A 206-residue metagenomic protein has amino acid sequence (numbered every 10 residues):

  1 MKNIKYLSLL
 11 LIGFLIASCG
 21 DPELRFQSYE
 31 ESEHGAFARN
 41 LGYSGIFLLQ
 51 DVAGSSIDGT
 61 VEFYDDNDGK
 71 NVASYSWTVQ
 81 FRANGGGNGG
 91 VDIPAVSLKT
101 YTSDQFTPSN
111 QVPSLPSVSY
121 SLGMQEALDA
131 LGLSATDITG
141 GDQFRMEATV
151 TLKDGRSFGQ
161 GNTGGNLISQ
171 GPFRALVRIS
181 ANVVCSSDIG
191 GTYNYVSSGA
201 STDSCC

Functional and structural regions predicted by a protein language model:
M1-L7: Bacterial N-terminal signal peptides that target proteins for export
S8-L9, Q27: A ubiquitous, low-specificity "background" feature that marks scattered single residues across proteins without
L9, G155, S198: Residue-level marker of positions within ordered structural domains that often coincide with functionally constrained
L15-S18: C-terminal motif of bacterial Sec signal peptides marking the signal peptidase cleavage site
G20-E147, T151-Y195: Acidic/polar, low-complexity intrinsically disordered N-terminal segments immediately downstream of a Sec signal
N194-C206: Short, solvent-exposed loop/hinge segments that bridge or flank secondary-structure elements
